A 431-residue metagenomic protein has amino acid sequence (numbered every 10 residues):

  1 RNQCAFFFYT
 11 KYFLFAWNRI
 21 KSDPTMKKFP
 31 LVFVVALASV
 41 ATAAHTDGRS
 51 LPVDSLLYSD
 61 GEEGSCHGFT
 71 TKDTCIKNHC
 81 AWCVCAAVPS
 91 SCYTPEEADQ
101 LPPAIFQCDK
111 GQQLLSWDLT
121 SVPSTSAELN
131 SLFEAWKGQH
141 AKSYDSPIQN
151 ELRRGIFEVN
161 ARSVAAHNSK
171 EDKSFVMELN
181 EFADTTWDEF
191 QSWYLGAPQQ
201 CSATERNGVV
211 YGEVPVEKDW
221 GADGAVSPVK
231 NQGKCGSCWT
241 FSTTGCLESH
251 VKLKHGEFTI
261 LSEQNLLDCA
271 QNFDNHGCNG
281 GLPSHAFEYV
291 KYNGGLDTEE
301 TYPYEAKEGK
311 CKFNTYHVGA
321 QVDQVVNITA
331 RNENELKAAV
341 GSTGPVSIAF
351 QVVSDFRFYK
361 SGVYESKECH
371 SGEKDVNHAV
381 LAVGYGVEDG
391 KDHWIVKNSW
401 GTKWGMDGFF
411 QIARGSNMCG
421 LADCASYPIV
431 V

Functional and structural regions predicted by a protein language model:
I20, P24-T25: Residue-level detector of intrinsically disordered terminal segments
K27-A44: Cleavable N-terminal signal peptides of Sec/SRP-targeted secreted and luminal proteins
A43-E63, E96, K110-V431: Catalytic-core signature of thiol
G68, T74-P95, D99-Q107: Extracellular Cys-Trp
